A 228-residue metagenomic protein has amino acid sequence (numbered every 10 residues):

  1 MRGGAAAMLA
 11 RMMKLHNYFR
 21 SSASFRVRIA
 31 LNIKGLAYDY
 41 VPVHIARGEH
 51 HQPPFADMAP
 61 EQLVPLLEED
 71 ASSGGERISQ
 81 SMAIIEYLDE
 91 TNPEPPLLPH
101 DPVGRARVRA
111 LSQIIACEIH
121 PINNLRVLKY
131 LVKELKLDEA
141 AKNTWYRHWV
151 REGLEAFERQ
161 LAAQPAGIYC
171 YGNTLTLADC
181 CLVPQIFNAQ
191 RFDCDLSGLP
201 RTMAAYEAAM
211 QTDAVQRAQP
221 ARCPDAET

Functional and structural regions predicted by a protein language model:
G3, L9-A141: GST-like domain detector, emphasizing the conserved glutathione-binding G-site in the N-terminal thioredoxin-like
F25, G48, Y206, A226-E227: Generic structural signal for helix capping and beta-alpha/helix-loop junctions
V43-H44, T202, R222-C223: Residue-level "edge-of-site" marker
I115-Q211: GST-like fold's C-terminal all-alpha helical module
N124-L125, Q219-R222: Short coil/turn segments at secondary-structure boundaries
T176, C223-T228: Carbohydrate-binding/catalytic loop surfaces
T212-D213, A218: A late-sequence structural motif
